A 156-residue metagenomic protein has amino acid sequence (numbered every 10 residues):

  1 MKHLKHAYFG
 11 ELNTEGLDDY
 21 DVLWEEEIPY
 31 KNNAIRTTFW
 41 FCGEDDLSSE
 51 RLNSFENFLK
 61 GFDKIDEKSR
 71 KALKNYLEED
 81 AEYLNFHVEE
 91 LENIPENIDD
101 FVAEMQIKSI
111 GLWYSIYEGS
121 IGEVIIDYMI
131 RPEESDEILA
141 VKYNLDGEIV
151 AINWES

Functional and structural regions predicted by a protein language model:
M1-E92: Long, contiguous N-terminal structural blocks used for assembly/anchoring
M1-L17, W24-E26, V102-M105, G111-S156: Acidic, proline/glycine-rich low-complexity IDRs
Y30-N32, D46, K64, I98-A103 (+2 more regions): Residue-level signal for the start and early helices of compact helical domains
K60-E133: Amphipathic protein-protein interaction modules
